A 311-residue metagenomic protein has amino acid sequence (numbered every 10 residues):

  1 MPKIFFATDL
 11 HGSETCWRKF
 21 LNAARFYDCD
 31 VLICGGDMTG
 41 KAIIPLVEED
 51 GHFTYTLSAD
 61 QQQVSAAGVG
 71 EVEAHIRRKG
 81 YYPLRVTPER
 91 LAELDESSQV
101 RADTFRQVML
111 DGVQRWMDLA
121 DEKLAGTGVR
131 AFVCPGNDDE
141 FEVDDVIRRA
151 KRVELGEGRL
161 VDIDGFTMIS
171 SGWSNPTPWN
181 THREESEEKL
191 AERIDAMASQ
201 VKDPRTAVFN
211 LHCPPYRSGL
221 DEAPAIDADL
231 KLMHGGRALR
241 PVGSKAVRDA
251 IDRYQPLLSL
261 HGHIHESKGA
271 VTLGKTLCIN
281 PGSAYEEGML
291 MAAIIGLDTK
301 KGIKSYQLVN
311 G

Functional and structural regions predicted by a protein language model:
P2-H11, G165-T177, V208-H212, L277-S283 (+1 more regions): Active-site-proximal beta-strand elements of phosphoester/diester hydrolases
D9, W17, L32, D37 (+7 more regions): Divalent metal-coordination and catalytic microenvironments
H11-T15, T39-I43, V129, V133-D144 (+6 more regions): Active-site environment of divalent metal-dependent phosphoester hydrolases
G12, L160-D164, T181, E185 (+2 more regions): Binuclear metal-dependent phosphoesterase catalytic core
E14-K19, Y27, V161, P204 (+4 more regions): Catalytic phosphate/metal-binding cores of nucleic-acid and nucleotide-processing enzymes, i.e., regions that mediate
T15-I163: Core catalytic region of metal-dependent phosphoesterases/phosphodiesterases, especially metallo-beta-lactamase-like
Q99-L110, Q114, V208-Q255: Active-site-proximal segments of metal-dependent phosphoesterases and phosphodiesterases across multiple
F166-A207, K231, R237-K245: Binuclear metal-dependent hydrolase catalytic cores centered on His/Asp/Glu-rich metal-binding motifs
